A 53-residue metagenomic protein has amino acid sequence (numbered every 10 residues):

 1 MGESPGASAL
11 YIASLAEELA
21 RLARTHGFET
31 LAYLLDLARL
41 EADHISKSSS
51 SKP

Functional and structural regions predicted by a protein language model:
M1-E3, P53: Membrane-interacting alpha-helical segments
P5-S49: Amphipathic, hydrophobic secondary-structure cores in small proteins
